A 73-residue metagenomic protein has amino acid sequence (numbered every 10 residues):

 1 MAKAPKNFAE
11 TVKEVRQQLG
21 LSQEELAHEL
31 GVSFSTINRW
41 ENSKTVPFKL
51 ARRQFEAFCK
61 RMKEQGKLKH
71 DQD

Functional and structural regions predicted by a protein language model:
M1-Q18, E56: A short, Lys/Arg-rich alpha-helix, primarily the initiator
A2, L68-D73: Helix-turn-helix/homeodomain-like alpha-helical modules used for DNA recognition and transcription-factor dimerization
G20-N38: Short alpha-helical DNA-recognition segment
S33, K44, M62: The DNA-recognition helices of helix-turn-helix-type DNA-binding domains
F48-L68: DNA major-groove recognition helix of helix-turn-helix/homeodomain DNA-binding modules
